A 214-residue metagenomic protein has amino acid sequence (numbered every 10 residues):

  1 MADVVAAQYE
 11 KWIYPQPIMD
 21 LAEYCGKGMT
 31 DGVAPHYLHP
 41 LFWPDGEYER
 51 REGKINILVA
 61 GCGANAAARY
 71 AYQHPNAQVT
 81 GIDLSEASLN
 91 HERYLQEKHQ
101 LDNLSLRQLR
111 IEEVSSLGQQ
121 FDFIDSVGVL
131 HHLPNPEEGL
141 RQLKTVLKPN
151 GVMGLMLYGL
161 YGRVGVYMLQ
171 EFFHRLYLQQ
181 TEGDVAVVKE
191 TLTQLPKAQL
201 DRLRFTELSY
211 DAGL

Functional and structural regions predicted by a protein language model:
K11-I55, R69: Conserved alpha-helix/loop element of class I SAM-dependent methyltransferases that forms part of the SAM/SAH-binding
G63-N76: Conserved SAM-binding loop of SAM-dependent methyltransferases across substrates and taxa, primarily the Class I
S85-A87: Conserved SAM/SAH-binding beta-strand->alpha-helix loop
K98-E113: Conserved SAM-binding strand-loop segment of SAM-dependent methyltransferases
E112-I124: A short acidic, Gly/Pro-enriched loop at the edge of an enzyme's catalytic core that lines a small-molecule cofactor
D122-E137, M153, G159: A short SAM/SAH-binding and catalytic strip from SAM-dependent methyltransferases
E137-G151: A short glycine-rich, Lys/Arg-flanked "PGG" loop and its adjoining helix->strand segment in the class I
V152-T206: Conserved class I S-adenosyl-L-methionine
